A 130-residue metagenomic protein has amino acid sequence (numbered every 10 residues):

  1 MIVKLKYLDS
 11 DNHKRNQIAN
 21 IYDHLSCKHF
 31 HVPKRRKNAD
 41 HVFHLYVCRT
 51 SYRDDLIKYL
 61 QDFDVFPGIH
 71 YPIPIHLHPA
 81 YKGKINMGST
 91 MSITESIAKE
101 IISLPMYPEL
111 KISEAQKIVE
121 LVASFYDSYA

Functional and structural regions predicted by a protein language model:
M1-A130: PLP-dependent aminotransferase class I/II
